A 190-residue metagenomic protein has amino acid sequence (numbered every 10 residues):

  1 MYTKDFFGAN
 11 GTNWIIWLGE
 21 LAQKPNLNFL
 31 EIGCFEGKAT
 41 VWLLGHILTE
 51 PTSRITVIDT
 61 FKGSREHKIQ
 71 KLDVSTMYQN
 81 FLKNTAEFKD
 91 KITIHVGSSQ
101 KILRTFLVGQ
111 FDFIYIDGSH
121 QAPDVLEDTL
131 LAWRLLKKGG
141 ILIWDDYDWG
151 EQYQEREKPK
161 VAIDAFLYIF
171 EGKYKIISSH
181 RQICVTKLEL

Functional and structural regions predicted by a protein language model:
Y2-L190: S-adenosylmethionine/decaboxylated-SAM
